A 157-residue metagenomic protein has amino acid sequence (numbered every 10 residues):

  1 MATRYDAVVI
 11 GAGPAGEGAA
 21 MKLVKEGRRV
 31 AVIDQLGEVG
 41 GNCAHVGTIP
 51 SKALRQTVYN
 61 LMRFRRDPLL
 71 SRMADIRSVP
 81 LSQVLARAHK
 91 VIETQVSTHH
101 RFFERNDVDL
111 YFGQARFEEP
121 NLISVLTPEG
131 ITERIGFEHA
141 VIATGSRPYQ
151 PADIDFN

Functional and structural regions predicted by a protein language model:
A2-Y5, P14, K22-R28, D34-N157: Glycine-rich flavin
E17: Residues forming the Rossmann-fold NAD(P)(H) cofactor-binding site
